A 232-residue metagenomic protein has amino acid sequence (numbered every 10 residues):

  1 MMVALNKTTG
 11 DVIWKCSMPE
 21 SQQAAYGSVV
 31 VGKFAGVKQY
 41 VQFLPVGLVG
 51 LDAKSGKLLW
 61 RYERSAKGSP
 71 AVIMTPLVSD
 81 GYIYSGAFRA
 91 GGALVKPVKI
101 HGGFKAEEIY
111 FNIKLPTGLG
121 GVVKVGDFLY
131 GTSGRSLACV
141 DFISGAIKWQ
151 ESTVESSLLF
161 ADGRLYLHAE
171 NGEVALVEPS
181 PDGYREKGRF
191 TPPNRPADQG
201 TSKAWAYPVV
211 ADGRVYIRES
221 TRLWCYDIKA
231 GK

Functional and structural regions predicted by a protein language model:
M1-L5, I13-M18: Asp-box/WD-like beta-propeller blade repeats and closely related beta-sheet repeat scaffolds
V3, V49-G50, A93, A138 (+2 more regions): WD40 beta-propeller blade core
N6-T9, D52-G56, K96-H101, D141-S144 (+2 more regions): Short loop/turn segments that connect beta-strands within beta-propeller blades
K15-V37, F43-L44, R61-S79, G86-F88 (+3 more regions): Extracytoplasmic beta-rich repeat domains
Y82, G91-G92, I113-D182: Loop/turn-rich, solvent-exposed surfaces of beta-rich toroidal or solenoidal domains
G92, G172, S180, G200-K232: Blade-level signature of beta-propeller repeat domains, shared across WD40, Kelch, NHL, RCC1 and BNR/Asp-box propellers
